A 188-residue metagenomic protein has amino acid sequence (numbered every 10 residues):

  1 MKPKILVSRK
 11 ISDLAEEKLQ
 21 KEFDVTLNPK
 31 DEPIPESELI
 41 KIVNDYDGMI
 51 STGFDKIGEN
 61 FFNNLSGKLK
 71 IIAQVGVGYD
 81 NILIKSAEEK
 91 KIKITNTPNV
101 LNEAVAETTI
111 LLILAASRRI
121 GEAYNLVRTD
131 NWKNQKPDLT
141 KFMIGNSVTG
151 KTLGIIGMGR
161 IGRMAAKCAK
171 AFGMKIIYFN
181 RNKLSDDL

Functional and structural regions predicted by a protein language model:
M1-T95: An N-terminal-biased, well-structured beta-alpha scaffold segment characteristic of Rossmann-like dinucleotide-binding
K4, D24, A166, M174-K175: Residues at the starts of beta-strands that form the adenosine-phosphate
V7, L153-I155: Hydrophobic Val/Ile/Leu positions in short beta-strands of Rossmann-like dinucleotide-binding domains
D24-V25, K93, A115, R119 (+1 more regions): Residue-level detector of anion-binding/catalytic polar loops
P98-T152, K167, D186: Phosphate-binding beta-alpha-beta segment of Rossmann-like dinucleotide-binding domains, i.e., the NAD(P)
M158-G159: Glycine-rich Rossmann-fold phosphate-binding loop(s) that bind the pyrophosphate of adenine dinucleotide cofactors
G162-R163: N-terminal Rossmann-fold NAD(P) dinucleotide-binding loop
K170-L188: NAD(P)-binding Rossmann-fold cofactor-contacting core
